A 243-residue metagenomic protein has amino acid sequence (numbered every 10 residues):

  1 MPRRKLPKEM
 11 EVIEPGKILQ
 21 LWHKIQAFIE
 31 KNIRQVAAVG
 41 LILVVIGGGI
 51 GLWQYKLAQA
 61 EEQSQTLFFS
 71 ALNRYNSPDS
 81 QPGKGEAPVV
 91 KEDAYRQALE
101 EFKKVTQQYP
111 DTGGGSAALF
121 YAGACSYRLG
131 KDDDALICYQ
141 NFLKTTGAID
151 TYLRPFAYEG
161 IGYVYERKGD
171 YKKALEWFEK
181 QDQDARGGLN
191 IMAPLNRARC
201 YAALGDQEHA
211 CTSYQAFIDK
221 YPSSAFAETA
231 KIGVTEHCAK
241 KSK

Functional and structural regions predicted by a protein language model:
P2-I42: N-terminal positive-inside, membrane-proximal cytosolic segments immediately preceding the first
V105-G115, K144-R154, Q181-N190, I218-A230: Short solvent-exposed coil/turn linkers within tandem alpha-helical repeat scaffolds
